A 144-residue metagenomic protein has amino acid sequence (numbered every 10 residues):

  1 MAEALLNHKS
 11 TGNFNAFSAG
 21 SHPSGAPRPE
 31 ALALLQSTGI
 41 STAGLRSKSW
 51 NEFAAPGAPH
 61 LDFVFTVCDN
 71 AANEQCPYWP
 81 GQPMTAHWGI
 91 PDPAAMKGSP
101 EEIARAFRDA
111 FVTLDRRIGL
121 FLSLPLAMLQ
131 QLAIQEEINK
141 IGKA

Functional and structural regions predicted by a protein language model:
M1-A54: Conserved active-site segments centered on acidic
H8, S37, V67, D115-R116: Generic detector of well-ordered secondary structure
N51-P56, E74-C76: Short, flexible, glycine/charge-rich loop motifs used to bind or transfer phosphoryl groups or to couple energy/partner
P59-H60: Alpha-helix C-terminal capping/helix-to-coil transition sites in glycosyltransferase folds
T66-V67, H87: Redox-cofactor binding/interface segments in oxidoreductases and associated redox assembly factors
D69-A72: Short glycine-rich anion-binding loops that position phosphate/pyrophosphate groups of nucleotides and phosphorylated
Q75-A144: Phosphate-binding/catalytic loops
